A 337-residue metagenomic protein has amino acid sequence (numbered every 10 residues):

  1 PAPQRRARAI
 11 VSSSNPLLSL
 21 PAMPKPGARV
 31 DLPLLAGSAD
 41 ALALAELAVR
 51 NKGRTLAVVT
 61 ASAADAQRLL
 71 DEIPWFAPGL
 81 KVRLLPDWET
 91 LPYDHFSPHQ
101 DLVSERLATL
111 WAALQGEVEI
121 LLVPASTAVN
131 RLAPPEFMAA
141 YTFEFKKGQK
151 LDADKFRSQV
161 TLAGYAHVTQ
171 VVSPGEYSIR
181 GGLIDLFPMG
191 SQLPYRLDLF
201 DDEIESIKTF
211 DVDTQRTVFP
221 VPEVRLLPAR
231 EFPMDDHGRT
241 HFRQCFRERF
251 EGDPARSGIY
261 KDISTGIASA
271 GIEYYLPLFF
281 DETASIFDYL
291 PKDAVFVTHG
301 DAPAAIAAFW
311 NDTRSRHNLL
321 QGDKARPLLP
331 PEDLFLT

Functional and structural regions predicted by a protein language model:
P3-T337: ASCE RecA-like P-loop NTPase motor cores that couple ATP hydrolysis to mechanical translocation on nucleic acids
